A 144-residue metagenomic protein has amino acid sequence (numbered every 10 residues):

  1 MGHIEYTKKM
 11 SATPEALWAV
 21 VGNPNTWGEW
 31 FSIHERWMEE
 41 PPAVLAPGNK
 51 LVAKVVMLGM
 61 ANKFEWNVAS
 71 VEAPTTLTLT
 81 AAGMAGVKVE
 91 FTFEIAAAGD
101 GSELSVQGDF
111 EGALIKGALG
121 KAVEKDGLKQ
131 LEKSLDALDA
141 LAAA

Functional and structural regions predicted by a protein language model:
M1-A46: Hydrophobic ligand-binding cavity/cleft-lining segments
H3, G48, P74-T76, G99-E103: A generic structural signal for beta-strand entry/edge sites
K8, F64-S70, V89-A97: Hydrophobic/aromatic beta-strand elements that line small-molecule binding cavities or substrate pockets in beta-rich
E15-A19, S70, A96-D100, K129 (+2 more regions): Replace "anionic and nucleotidyl ligands
L17-V21, W27, L51-A53, V68 (+4 more regions): Hydrophobic pocket/interface hotspot
M38-G83, K133-A144: Glycine-rich portal/gate segments that line the openings of hydrophobic small-molecule binding cavities
T80-K133: Beta-strand/loop substructures that line and gate deep hydrophobic ligand-binding cavities in soluble
